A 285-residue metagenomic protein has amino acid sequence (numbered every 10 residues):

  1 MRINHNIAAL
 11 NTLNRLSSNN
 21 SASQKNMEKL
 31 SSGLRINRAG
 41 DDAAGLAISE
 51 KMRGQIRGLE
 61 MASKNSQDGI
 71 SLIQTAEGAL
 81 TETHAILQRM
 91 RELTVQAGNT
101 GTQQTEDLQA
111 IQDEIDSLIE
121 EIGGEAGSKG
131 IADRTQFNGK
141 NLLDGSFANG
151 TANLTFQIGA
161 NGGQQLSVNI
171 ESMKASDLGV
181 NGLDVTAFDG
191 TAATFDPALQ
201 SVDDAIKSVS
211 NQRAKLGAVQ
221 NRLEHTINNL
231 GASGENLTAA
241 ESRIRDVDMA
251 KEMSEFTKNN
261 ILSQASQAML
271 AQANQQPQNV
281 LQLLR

Functional and structural regions predicted by a protein language model:
M1-R285: Primary detection of the long, small/polar-rich alpha-helical "axial" segments characteristic of bacterial flagellar
